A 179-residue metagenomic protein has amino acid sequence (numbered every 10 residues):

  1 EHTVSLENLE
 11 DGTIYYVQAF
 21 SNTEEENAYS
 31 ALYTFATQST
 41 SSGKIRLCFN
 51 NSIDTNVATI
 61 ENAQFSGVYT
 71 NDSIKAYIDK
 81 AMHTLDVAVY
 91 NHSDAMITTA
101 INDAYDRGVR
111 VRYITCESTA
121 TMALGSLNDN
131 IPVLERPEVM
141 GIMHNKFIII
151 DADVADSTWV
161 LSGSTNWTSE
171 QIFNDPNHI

Functional and structural regions predicted by a protein language model:
E1-Q38: Short, surface-exposed linear motifs at loops/turns and structural transition points
S39-K80, A88-I179: HKD-type phospholipase D/PLD-like phosphodiesterase module
